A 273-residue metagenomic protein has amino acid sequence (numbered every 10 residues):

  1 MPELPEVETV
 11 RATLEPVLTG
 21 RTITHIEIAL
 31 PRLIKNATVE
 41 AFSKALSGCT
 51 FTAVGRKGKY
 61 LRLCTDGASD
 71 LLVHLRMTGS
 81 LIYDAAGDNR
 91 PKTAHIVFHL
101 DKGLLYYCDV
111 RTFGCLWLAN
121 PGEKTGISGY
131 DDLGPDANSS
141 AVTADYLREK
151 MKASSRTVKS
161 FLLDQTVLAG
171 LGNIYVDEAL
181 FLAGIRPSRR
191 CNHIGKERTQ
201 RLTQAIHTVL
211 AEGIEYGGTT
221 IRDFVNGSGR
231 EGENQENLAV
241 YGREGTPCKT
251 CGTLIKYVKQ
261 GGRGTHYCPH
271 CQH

Functional and structural regions predicted by a protein language model:
M1-C108, T112-L116, P247, R263-H273: A cross-family signal for N-terminal binding/gating loops and helix N-caps that shape access to the active site
M1-L4, A137, A141, G195-T203: Generic detection of long, well-ordered alpha-helical segments
T22-F42, G55, K150-H273: Basic, nucleic-acid-binding surfaces and adjacent catalytic neighborhoods in DNA/RNA-processing proteins
V39-A45, D66-A68, A85-R90, G122-I127 (+6 more regions): Short, glycine- and charge-enriched coil/turn segments that flank and shape catalytic ligand pockets
L71-G170, Y175-F181, R190: Phosphate/anion-contacting hairpin/loop surfaces
